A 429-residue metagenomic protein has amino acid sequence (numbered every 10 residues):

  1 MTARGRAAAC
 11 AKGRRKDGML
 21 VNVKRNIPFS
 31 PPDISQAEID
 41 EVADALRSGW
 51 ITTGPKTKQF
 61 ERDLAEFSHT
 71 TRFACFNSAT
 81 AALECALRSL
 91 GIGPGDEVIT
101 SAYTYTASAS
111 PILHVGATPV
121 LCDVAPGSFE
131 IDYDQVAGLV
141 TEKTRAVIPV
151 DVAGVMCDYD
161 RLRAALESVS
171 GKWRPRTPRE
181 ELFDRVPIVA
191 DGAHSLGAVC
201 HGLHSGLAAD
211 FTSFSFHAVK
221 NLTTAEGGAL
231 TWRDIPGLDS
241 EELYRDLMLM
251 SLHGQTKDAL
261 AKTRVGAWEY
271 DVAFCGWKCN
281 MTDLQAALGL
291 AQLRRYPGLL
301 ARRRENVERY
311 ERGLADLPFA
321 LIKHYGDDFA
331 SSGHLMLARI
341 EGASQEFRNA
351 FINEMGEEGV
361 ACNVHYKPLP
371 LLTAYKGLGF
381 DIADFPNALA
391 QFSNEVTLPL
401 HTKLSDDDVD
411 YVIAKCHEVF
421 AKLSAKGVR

Functional and structural regions predicted by a protein language model:
R4, G13-I51, P55, A273 (+1 more regions): N-terminal "arm"/small-domain region of PLP-dependent enzymes with the aminotransferase-like
W50-E97, P111-L113, L121-C122, S170-R174: Phosphate-binding glycine-rich loop
K58-R62, T70-T71, A146-V150, V155 (+3 more regions): PLP-dependent aminotransferase class I/II
R88, I92-G192, V199: PLP-dependent aminotransferase-like
S110-I112, H204, L284: Hydrophobic/aromatic ligand-binding patch that stacks against planar heteroaromatic rings of cofactors or nucleotides
R176-T223, W268-V272, L321: Conserved active-site segment immediately N-terminal to the catalytic lysine that forms the internal aldimine
H194, L207-K257, D283: Active-site PLP attachment segment
